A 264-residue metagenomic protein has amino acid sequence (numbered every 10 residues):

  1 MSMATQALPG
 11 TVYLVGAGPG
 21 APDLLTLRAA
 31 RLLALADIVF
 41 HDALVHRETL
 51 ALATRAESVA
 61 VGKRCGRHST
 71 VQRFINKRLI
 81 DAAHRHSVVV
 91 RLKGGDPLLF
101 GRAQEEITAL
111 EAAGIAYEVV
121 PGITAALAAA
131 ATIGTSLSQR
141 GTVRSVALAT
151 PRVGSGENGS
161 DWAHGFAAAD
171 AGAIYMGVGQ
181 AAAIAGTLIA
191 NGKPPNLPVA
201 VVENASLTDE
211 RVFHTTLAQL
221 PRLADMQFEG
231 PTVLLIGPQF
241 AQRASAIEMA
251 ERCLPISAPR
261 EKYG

Functional and structural regions predicted by a protein language model:
M1-V120, Q219-P221, M226, T232 (+1 more regions): Class I S-adenosyl-L-methionine
S2-A4, L8-V12, H84-V89, R102 (+1 more regions): A contiguous loop/helix-start segment that scaffolds small-molecule binding in enzyme catalytic cores
S2-M3, L98-A168, R211-H214: Class I SAM-dependent methyltransferase SAM-binding "motif I" and its flanking Rossmann-like core
A43, G62, P121-I123, R152 (+1 more regions): Residues at the C-termini of beta-strands that transition into short coil/loop
H46-R47, T124-A126, A181: Alpha-helix N-cap/helix-start and coil->helix boundary motif
T49, L110, A129-A130, I184 (+1 more regions): Hydrophobic packing residues within well-ordered alpha-helices of enzyme cores
E57-K63, G114-E118, L137-R144, G192-V201: Short hydrophobic/aromatic-enriched beta-strand-loop microsegments
R67-R73, R140-E157, D225-T232: Short, basic, helix/turn surface patches
